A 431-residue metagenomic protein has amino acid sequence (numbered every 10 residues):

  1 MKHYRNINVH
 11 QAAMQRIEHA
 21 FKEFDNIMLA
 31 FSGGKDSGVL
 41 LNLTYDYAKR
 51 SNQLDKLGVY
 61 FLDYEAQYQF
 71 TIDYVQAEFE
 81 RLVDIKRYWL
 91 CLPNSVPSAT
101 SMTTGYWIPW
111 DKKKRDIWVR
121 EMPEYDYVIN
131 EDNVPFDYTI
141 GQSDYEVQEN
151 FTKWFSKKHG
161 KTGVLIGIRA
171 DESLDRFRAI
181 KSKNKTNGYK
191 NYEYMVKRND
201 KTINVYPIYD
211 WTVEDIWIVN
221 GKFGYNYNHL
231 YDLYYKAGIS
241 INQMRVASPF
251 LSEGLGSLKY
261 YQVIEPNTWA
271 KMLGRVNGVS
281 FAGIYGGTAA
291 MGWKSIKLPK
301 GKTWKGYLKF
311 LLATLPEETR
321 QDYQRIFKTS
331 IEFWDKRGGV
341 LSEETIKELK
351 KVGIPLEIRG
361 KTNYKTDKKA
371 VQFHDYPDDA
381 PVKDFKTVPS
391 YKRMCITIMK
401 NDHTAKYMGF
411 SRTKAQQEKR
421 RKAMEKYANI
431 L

Functional and structural regions predicted by a protein language model:
M1-M28, K35-L431: Nucleotide-activated chemistry modules centered on ATP-dependent adenylation/adenylyltransferase
